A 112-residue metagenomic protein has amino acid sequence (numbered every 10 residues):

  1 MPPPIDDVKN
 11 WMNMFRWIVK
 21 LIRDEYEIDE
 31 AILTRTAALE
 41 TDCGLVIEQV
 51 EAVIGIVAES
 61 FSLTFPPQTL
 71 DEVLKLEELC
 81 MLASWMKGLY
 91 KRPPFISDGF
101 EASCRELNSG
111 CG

Functional and structural regions predicted by a protein language model:
M1-G112: Phosphopantetheine-dependent thiolation modules in NRPS/PKS and related acyl-activating systems
